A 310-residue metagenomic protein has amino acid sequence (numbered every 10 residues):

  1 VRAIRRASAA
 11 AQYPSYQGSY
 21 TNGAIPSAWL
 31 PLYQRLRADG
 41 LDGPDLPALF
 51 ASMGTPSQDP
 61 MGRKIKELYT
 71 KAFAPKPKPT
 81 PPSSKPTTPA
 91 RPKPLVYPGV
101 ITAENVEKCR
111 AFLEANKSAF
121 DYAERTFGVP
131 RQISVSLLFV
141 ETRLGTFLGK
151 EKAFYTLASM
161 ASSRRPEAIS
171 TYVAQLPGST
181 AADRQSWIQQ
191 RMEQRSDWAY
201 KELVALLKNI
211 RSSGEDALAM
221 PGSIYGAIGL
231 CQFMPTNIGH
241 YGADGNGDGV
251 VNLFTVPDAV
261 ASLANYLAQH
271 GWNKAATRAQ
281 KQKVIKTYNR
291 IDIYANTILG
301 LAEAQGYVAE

Functional and structural regions predicted by a protein language model:
V1-G222, G226, C231, T236-E310: Cell-wall glycan-active module
